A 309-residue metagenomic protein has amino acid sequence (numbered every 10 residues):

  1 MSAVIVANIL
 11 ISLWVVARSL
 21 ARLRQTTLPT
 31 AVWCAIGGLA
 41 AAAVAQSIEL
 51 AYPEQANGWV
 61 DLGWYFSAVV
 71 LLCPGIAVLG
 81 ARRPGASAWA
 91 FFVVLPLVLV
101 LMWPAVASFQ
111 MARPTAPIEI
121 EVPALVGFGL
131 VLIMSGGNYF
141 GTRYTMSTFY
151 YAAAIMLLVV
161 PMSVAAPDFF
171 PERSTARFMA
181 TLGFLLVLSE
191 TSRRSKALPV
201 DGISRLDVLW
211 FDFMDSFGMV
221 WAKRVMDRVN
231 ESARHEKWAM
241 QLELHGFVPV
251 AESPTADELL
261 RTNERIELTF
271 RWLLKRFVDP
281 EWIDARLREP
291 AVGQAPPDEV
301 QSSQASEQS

Functional and structural regions predicted by a protein language model:
M1-A3, I11, R22, T26 (+7 more regions): Long, compositionally biased, intrinsically disordered segments
M1-L99: Membrane-anchoring hydrophobic segments
V15-A21, V160, L186-E190: Residue-level signal for alpha-helical transmembrane segments in multi-pass membrane proteins
A21-A43, L132-A166: Alpha-helical transmembrane segments of multi-pass integral membrane proteins
C34-A43, A88-A107, Y151-P161, W210 (+2 more regions): Alpha-helical transmembrane segments of multi-pass integral membrane proteins
A51-W59, A68-Y150, A165-S189: Juxtamembrane segments at transmembrane-helix boundaries in multi-pass signal-transduction membrane proteins
G183-D201: Juxtamembrane or sensor-core-proximal signal-transducing alpha helices that couple sensory domains to cytosolic
A197-S309: Soluble, non-transmembrane domains of integral membrane proteins
